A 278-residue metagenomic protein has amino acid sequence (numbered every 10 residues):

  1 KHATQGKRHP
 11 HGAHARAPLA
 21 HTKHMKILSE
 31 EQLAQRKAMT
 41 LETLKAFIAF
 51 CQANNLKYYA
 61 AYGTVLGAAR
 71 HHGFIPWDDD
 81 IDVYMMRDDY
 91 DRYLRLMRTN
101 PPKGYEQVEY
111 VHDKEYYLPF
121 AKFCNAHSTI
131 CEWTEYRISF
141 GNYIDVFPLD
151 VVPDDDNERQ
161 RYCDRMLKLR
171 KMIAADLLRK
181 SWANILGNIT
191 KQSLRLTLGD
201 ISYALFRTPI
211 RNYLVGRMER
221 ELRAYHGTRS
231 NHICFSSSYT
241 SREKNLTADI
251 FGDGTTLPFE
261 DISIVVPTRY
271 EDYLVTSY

Functional and structural regions predicted by a protein language model:
A3, P10-A15: Short hydrophobic alpha-helical segments enriched in small aliphatic residues
A13-H24: Short, Lys/Arg-enriched N-terminal segments with co-localized hydrophobic residues within the first ~10-30 amino acids
S29-Q52, L94-D154, A175, L196-E260 (+1 more regions): Conserved catalytic core of two-metal-ion nucleotidyltransferases
I48-I81, M85, Y90, D249 (+1 more regions): Active-site nucleotide-donor binding segment shared across nucleotidyl transfer reactions
D156-R161: A short secondary-structure junction signal
D164-K180: Short, cationic low-complexity segments
Q192: Active-site-proximal region of nucleotide-activated glycan assembly enzymes, centered on histidine/acidic-rich loops
